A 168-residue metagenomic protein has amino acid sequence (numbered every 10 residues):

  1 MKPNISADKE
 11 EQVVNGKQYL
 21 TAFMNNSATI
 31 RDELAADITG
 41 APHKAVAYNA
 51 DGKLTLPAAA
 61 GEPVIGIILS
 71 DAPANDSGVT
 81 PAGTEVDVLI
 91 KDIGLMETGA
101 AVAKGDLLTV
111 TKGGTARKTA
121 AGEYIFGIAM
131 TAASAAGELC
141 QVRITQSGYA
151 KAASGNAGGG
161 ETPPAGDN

Functional and structural regions predicted by a protein language model:
M1-N168: Surface-exposed, low-hydrophobicity beta-strand/loop segments enriched in small/polar/acidic residues
